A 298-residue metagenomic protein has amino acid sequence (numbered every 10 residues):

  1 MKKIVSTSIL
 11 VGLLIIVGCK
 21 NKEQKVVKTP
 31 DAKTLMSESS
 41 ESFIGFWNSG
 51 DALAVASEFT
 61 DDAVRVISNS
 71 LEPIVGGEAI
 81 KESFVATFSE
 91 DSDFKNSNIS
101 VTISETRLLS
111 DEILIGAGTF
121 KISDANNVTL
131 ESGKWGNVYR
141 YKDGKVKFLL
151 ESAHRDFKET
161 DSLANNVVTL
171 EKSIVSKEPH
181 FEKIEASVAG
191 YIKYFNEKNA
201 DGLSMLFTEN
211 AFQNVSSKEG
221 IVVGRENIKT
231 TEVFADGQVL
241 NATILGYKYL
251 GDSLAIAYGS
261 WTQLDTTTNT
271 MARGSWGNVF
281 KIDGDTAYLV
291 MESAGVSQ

Functional and structural regions predicted by a protein language model:
M1-P30: Bacterial Sec-dependent N-terminal signal peptides
C19-L53, S57, F157-D201, M205: Short, low-complexity N-terminal intrinsically disordered segments enriched in polar/charged residues
F43, V55-A56, A63, G76 (+10 more regions): Hydrophobic pocket/interface hotspot
F59, N69, G118-F120, N137 (+5 more regions): A mature extracytoplasmic/lumenal domain signature
V64-V75, E90-D93, L206, N210-V222 (+1 more regions): A short gly/proline-enriched turn/hairpin at secondary-structure junctions
A79-N126, N227-R273: Surface-exposed, charged secondary-structure patches
L130-N165, R273-Q298: Short beta-strand edge/turn micro-motifs at domain boundaries
